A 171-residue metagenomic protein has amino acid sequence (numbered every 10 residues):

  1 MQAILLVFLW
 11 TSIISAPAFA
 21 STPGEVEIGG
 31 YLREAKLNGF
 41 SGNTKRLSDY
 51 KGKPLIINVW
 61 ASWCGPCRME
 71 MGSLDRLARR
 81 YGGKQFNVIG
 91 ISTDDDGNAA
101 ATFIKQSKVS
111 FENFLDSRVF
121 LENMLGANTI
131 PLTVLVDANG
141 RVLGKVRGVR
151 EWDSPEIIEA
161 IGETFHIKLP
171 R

Functional and structural regions predicted by a protein language model:
A3-S15: Bacterial N-terminal signal peptides
F19-L47: N-terminal "domain-start" segment that seeds a small globular fold
L47-G65: Short active-site neighborhood of thiol/selenol oxidoreductases, capturing the structured segment around
P54-L55, F86, P131: Alpha/beta-hydrolase fold active-site loops
N58, G90, V134-L135: Hydrophobic beta-strand core positions in alpha/beta domains
R68-S107, S117-N123: Structural microenvironment flanking redox-active thiols in thiol-disulfide oxidoreductases
T102-V109, D116-G162: Thiol/disulfide oxidoreductase modules built on the thioredoxin-like
K168-R171: Non-globular targeting/processing and membrane-anchoring segments
